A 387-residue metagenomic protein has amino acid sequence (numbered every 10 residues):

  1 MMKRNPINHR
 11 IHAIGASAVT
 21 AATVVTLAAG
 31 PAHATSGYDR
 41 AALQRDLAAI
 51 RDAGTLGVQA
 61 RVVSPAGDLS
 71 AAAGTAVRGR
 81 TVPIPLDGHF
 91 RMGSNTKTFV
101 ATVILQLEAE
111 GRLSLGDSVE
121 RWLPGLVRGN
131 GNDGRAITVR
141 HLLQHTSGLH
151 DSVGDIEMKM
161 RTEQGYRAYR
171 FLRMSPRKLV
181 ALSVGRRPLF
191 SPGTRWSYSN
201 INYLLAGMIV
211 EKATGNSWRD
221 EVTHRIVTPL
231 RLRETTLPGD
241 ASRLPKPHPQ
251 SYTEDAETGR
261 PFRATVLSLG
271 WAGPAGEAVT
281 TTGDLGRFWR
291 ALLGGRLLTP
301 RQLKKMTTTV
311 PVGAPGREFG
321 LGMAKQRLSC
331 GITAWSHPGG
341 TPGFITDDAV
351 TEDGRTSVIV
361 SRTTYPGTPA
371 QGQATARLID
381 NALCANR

Functional and structural regions predicted by a protein language model:
M1-A34: Secretory targeting and sorting signals
K3-P6, H33-A72, R263-R387: Catalytic loop of the DD-peptidase/beta-lactamase superfamily, centered on the K-T-G motif and neighboring
H33, A72, P83, R91 (+5 more regions): Conserved beta-strand positions that form and line the central face of beta-propeller blades
D39, L43, M92, T96 (+6 more regions): Hydrophobic (often cysteine-bearing) scaffold residues that line and stabilize catalytic clefts of nucleotide/cofactor
L47, A66, K97-V100, I104 (+7 more regions): Residue-level preference for non-acidic, small/hydrophobic
L56, R80-H141, F190-S199, G273: Short active-site loop at a secondary-structure junction that contains or immediately precedes the catalytic residue(s)
V62-P83, F90-R91: N-terminal carbohydrate-binding/catalytic regions of secreted carbohydrate-active enzymes
G131-T333: Short, surface-exposed loop or secondary-structure junction motifs that flank catalytic or metal-binding residues
